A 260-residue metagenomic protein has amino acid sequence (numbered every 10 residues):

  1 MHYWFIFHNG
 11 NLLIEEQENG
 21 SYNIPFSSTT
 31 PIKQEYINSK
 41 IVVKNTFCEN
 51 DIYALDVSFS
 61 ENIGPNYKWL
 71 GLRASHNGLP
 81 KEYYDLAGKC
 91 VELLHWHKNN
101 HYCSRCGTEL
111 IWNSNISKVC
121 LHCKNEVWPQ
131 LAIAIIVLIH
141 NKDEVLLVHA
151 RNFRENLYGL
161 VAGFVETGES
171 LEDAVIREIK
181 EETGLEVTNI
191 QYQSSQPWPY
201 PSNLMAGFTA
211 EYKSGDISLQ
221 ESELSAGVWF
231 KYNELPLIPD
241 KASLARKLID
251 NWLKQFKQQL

Functional and structural regions predicted by a protein language model:
M1-N100, R154-Y158, Y200, Q220-L260: Nudix hydrolase/Nudix homology domain
L12-E15, S114-G159, E186-V187, A210-Y212: N-terminal strand-loop-strand
I52, Q196-L219: Active-site-adjacent beta-strand/loop module that shapes the phosphate/pyrophosphate-binding cleft
L86-I135: Acidic, metal-coordinating catalytic segment for phosphate/diphosphate chemistry, firing primarily on the Nudix
I135, L204-A206, S225: Change "...and in nucleic-acid phosphodiester-cleaving endonucleases..." to "...and in nucleic-acid processing enzymes
H149-A150, A162, Q191-Q196, E221 (+1 more regions): Active-site proximal loops enriched in glycine and acidic residues that flank catalytic Cys/His/Asp and coordinate
G159-S194, F208, D216: The catalytic Nudix box helix
